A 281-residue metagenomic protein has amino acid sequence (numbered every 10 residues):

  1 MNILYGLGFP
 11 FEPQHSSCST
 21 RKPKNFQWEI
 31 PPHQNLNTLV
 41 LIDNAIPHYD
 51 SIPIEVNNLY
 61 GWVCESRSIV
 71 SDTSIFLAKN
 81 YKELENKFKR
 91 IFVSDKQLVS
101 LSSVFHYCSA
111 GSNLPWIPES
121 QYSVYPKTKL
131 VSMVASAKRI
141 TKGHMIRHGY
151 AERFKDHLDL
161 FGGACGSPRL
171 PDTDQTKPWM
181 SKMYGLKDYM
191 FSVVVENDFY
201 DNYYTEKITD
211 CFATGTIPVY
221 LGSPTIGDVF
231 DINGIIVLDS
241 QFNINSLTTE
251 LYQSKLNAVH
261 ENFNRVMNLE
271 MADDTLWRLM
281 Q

Functional and structural regions predicted by a protein language model:
M1-V63, R67-Q281: Pol beta-like nucleotidyltransferase catalytic core
